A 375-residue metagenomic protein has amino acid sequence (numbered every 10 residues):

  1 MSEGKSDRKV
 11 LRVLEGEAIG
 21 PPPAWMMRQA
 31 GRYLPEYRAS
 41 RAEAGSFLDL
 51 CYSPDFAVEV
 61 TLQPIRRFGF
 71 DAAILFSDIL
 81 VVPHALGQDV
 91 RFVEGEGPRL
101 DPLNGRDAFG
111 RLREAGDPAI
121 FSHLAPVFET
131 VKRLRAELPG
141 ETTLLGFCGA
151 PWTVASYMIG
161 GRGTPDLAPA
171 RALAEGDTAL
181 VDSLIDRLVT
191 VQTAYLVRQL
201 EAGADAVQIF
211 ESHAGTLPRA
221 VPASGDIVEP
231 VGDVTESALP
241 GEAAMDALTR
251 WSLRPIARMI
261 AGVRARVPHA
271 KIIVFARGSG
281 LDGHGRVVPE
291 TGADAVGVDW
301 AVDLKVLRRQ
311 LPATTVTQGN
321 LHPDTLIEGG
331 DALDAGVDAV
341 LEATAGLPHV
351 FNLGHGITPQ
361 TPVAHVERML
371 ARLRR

Functional and structural regions predicted by a protein language model:
M1-Q88, L253, R258, V363-R375: N-terminal basic, low-complexity leaders that serve as flexible interaction/assembly modules and, when applicable, as
S2-G20, Y52, H123, A136 (+5 more regions): Metal- and O2-centered redox machinery and metal/ROS homeostasis
S6-V10, E36, A108, P169 (+2 more regions): Exposed alpha-helical structural elements
K9, V13-Q29, F70-E96, F121-D166: Glycine-rich, aromatic-flanked loop segments that form ligand/cofactor-binding clefts across common enzyme folds
S40-A44, V90-P118, P165-A172, L304: Glycine-/small-residue-rich beta-strand-loop submotif within the FAD-binding core of flavoenzymes
S46-F70, D117-K132, A179-A194, E328-A335: Glycine-rich anion/phosphate-binding loops
L86, P102, G346-V350: Flexible, glycine-rich active-site loops centered on histidine and acidic residues that chelate a metal or position
E129-R375: Active-site loop segments of alpha/beta catalytic cores
